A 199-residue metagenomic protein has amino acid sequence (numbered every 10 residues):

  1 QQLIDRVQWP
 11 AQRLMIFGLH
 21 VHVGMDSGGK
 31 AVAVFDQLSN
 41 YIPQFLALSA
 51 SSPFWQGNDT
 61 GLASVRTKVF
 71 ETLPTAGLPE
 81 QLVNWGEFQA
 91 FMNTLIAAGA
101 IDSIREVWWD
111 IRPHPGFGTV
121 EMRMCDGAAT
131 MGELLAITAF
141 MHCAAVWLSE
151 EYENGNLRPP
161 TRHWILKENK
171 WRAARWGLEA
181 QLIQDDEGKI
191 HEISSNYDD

Functional and structural regions predicted by a protein language model:
L3, Q12, F70-D199: C-terminal accessory/tail domains of diverse enzymes
L3-L19, V23-D26, V32-P79, V83: Metal-dependent DNA replication initiation modules
